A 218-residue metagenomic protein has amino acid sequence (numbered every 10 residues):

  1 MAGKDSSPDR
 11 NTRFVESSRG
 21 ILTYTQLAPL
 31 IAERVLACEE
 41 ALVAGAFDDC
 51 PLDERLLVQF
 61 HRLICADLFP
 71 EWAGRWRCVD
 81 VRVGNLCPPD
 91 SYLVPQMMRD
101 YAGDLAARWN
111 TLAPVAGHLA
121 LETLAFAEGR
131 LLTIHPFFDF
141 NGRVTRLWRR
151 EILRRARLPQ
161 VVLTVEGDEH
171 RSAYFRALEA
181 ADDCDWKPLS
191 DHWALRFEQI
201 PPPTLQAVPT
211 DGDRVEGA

Functional and structural regions predicted by a protein language model:
M1-A218: FIC/Doc superfamily catalytic core
